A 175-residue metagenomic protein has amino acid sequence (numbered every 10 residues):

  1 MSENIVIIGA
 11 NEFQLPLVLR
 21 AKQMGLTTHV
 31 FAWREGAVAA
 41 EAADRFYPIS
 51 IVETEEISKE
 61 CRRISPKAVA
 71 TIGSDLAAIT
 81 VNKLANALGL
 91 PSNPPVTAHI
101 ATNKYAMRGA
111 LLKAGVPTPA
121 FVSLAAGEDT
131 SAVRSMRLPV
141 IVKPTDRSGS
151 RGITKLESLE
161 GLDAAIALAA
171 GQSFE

Functional and structural regions predicted by a protein language model:
M1-T97, T102, K113, G127-E128: ATP-binding N-terminal substructure of ATP-dependent carboxylate-amine bond-forming enzymes
N103-E175: Active-site nucleotide/adenylate-binding loops and adjacent lid/helix of ATP-dependent enzymes
